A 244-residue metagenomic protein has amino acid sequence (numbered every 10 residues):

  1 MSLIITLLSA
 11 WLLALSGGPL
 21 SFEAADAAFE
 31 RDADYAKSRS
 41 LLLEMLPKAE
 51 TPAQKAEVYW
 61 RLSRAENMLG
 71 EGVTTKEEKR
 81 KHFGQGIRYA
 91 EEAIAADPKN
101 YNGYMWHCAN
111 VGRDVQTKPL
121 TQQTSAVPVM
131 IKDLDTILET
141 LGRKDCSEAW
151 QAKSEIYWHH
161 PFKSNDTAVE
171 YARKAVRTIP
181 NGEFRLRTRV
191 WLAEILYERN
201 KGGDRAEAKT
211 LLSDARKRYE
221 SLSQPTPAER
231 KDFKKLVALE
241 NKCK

Functional and structural regions predicted by a protein language model:
L15, E198, G202-K244: Terminal, low-structured helical/coil segments at or just beyond the last alpha-helical repeat
S16-A27, A53-G72, K99-K118, R143-H159 (+2 more regions): Amphipathic alpha-helical repeat scaffolds of TPR domains
A25-A36, L69-F83, D114-V127, Y157-T167 (+1 more regions): Short coil/turn connectors between adjacent alpha-helices in alpha-solenoid helical repeat scaffolds
L42, A49, A90, D97 (+5 more regions): Alpha-helical junction/boundary sensor with strong preference for TPR arrays
G142-G182: Alpha-helical adaptor scaffolds
